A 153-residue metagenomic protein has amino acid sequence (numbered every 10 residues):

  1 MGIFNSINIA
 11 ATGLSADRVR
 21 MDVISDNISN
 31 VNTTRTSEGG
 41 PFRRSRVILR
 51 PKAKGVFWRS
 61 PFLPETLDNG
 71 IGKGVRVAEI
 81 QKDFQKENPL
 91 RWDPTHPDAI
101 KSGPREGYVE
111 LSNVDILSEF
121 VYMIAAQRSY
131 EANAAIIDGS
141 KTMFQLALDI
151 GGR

Functional and structural regions predicted by a protein language model:
M1-R153: Amphipathic alpha-helical polymerization modules
